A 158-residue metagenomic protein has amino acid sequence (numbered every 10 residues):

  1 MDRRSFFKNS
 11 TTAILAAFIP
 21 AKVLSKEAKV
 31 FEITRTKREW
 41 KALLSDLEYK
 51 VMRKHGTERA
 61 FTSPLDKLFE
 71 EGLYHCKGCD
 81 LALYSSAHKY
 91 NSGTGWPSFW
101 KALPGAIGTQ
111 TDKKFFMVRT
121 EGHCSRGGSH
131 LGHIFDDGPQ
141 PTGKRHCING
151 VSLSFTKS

Functional and structural regions predicted by a protein language model:
M1-I14: N-terminal secretory signal peptides and thylakoid transit peptides that target proteins across membranes
F18-K54, R59: C-terminal segment of N-terminal export signals and the immediately downstream linker at the start of the mature
F69-S98: Mid-length scaffold segments of soluble, non-membrane domains
L73, E121, K144: Residues immediately within or flanking Cys/His clusters that coordinate Zn2+ in small zinc-binding modules
C76, C124-G127: Short cysteine-rich clusters marking metal-coordination/redox-active sites
D80, G128, I148-V151: Cys/His-coordinated zinc-binding microdomains
S85-S86, H130-I134, T156: Short, non-ligating residues that shape and space the ligands of small metal-coordination modules and catalytic
G105-H123, S154-S158: Short Fe-S-cluster ligation motifs
